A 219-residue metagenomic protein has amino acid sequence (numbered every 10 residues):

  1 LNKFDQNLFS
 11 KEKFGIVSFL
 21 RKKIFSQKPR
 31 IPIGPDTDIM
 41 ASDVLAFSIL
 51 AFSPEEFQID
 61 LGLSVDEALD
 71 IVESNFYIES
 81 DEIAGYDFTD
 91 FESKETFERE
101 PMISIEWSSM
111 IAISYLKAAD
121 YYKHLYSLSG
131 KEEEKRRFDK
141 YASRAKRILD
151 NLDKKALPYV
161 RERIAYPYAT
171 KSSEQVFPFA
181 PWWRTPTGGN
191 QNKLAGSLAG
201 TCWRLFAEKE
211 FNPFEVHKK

Functional and structural regions predicted by a protein language model:
L1-S108, H124, E132, R136-W182 (+1 more regions): Extended ligand-binding clefts on enzyme/binding-domain cores
A119-Y122: Structured catalytic cores of enzymes that bind and process phosphorylated ligands/cofactors
P186: Pocket-flanking alpha-helical
